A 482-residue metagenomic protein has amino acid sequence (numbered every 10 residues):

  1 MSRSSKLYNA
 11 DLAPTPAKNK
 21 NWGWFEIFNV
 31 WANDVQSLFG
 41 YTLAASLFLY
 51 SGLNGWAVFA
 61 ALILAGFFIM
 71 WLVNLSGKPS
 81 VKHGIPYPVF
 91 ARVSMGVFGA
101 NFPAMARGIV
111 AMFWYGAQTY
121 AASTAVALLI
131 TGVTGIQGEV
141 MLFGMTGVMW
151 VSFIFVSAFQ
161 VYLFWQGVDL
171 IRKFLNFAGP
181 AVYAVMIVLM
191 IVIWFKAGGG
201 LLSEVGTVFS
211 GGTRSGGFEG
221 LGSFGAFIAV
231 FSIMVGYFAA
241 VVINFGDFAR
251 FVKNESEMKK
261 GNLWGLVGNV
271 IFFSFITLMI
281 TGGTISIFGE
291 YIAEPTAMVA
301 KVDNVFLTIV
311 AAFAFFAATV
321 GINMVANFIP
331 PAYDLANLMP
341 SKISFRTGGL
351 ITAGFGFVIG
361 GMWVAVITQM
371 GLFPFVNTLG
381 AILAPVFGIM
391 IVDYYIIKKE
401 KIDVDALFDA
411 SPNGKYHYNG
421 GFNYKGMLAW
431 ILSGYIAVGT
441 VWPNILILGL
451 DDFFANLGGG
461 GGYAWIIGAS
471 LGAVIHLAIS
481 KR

Functional and structural regions predicted by a protein language model:
M1-W56, F67, M186-L189, I193-K196 (+3 more regions): Membrane-interface "cap" regions at the ends of multi-pass membrane proteins
P14, F387-I475: C-terminal membrane-solvent junction of multi-pass transporters and transport-like membrane proteins
S37-F39, L64-L72, A106-Q118, P180-K196 (+3 more regions): Selective recognition of specific alpha-helical transmembrane segments in multi-pass small-molecule
F48-G52, G77-P79, S94, F102 (+8 more regions): Membrane-water interface regions at transmembrane-helix termini and the short interhelical loops of multi-pass membrane
L62-M95, R107-V110, W114-Y120, I280-T284 (+2 more regions): Juxtamembrane transmembrane-helix boundary signature
A104, T131-W165, P180-L189, V230-F245 (+2 more regions): Transmembrane alpha-helical segments of multi-pass small-molecule transport proteins
A106, A117, S123, V151-K196 (+3 more regions): Membrane-interface loop-to-helix entry segments
T119, S123-G132, A181-R214, Y237 (+3 more regions): Hydrophobic alpha-helical segments and their helix-loop junctions in multi-pass secondary transporters
